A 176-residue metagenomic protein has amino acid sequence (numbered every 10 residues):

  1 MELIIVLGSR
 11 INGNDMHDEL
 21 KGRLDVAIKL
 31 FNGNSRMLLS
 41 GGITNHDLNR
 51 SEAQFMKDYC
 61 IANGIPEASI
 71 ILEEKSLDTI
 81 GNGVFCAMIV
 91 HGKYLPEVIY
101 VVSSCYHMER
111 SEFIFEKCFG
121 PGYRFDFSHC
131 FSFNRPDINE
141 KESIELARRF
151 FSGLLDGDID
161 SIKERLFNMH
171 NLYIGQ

Functional and structural regions predicted by a protein language model:
M1-L146, F150: A structural signal for short, hydrophobic/glycine-enriched beta-strand patches
S152-Q176: Charged phosphate-binding loop/patch that engages nucleotide di/tri-phosphates or the phosphate backbone of nucleic
